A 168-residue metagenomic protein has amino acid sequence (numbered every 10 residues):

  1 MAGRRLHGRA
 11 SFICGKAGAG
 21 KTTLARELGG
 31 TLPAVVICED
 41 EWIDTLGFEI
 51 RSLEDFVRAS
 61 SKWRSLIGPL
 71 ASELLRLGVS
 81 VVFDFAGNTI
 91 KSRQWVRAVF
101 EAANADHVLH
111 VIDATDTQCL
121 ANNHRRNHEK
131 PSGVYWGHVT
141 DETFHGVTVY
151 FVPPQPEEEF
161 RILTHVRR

Functional and structural regions predicted by a protein language model:
M1-R5, T31, T148-R168: NTP-dependent small-molecule kinase module
A10: Walker A (P-loop) ATP-phosphate-binding motif of ABC ATPase nucleotide-binding domains
I13: Hydrophobic anchor at the beta1->P-loop junction of P-loop NTPases
K16: P-loop (Walker A) phosphate-binding loop of NTP-binding proteins
A19-V79: Conserved substrate/cofactor phosphate-moiety recognition/catalytic segment in nucleotide-dependent phosphotransferases
E41-I43, D113-C119, R168: Conserved nucleotide-binding/hydrolysis micro-motifs of P-loop NTPases
A59-A103, H107: Glycine-rich phosphate-binding loop used to anchor ATP phosphates in small-molecule kinases, encompassing both
A102-V152: A glycine- and Lys/Arg-enriched "phosphate-lid" helix/loop adjacent to the NTP-binding pocket of small-molecule kinases
